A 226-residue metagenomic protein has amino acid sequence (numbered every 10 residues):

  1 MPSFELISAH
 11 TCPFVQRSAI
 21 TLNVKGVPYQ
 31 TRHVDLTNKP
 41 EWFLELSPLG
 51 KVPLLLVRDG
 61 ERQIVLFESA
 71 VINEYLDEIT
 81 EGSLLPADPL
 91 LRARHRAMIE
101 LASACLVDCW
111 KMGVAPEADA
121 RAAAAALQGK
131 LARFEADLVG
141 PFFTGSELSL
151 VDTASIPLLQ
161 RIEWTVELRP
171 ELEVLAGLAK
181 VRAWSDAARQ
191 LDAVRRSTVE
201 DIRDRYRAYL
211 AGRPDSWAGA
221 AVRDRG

Functional and structural regions predicted by a protein language model:
M1-F143, R213-G226: GST-like domain detector, emphasizing the conserved glutathione-binding G-site in the N-terminal thioredoxin-like
V27, N73, R182, D204-R207: Intrinsically disordered, low-complexity segments enriched in small/polar residues
L44, P53, T165, P170 (+1 more regions): A generic membrane alpha-helix/interface feature
R92, L178-V181, R203: Alpha-helix initiation and N-capping motif
A97, A102-R196: GST-like fold's C-terminal all-alpha helical module
A118-A122, L175-A176, I202-A208, D224-G226: Short alpha-helical linear motifs
R195-D224: Long, charge-rich low-complexity segments
